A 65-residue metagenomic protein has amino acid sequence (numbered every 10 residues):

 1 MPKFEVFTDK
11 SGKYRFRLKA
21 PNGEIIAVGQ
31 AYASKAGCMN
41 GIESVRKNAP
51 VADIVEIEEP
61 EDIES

Functional and structural regions predicted by a protein language model:
P2-A33, G37-V45: A structural feature that tracks compact, well-ordered secondary-structure segments with a strong bias toward
V28-Y32, I54-P60: Short, tandemly repeated low-complexity microdomains enriched for cysteine and small residues
V45-V55: Short arginine-rich
E61-S65: Short acidic DE-rich linear segments
